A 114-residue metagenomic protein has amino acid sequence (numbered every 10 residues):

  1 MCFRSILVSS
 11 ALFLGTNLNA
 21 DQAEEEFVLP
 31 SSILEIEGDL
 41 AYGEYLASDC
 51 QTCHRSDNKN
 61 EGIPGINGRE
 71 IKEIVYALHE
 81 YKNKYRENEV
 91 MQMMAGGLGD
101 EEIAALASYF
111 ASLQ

Functional and structural regions predicted by a protein language model:
M1-S9: Sec-dependent signal peptide recognition, specifically the positively charged N-region followed immediately by
G15-N17: N-terminal signal peptide c-region/cleavage motif recognized by signal peptidases
D21-E25, A77, G96-Q114: C-terminal capping alpha-helices of c-type cytochrome domains
D21-L46: Electrostatic cytochrome c docking/interface patches
L40, E44, N58-K82, R86: Gly/Gly-Pro-rich "capping" loops immediately C-terminal to redox-active cysteine motifs in periplasmic/lumenal
G43, S48-D57, L106, F110: The canonical Cys-X-X-Cys-His
P64-R69, M93-I103: Electron-transfer interface patches adjacent to heme c in soluble/periplasmic c-type cytochromes and di-/multiheme
H79-D100: Short Fe-S-cluster ligation motifs
